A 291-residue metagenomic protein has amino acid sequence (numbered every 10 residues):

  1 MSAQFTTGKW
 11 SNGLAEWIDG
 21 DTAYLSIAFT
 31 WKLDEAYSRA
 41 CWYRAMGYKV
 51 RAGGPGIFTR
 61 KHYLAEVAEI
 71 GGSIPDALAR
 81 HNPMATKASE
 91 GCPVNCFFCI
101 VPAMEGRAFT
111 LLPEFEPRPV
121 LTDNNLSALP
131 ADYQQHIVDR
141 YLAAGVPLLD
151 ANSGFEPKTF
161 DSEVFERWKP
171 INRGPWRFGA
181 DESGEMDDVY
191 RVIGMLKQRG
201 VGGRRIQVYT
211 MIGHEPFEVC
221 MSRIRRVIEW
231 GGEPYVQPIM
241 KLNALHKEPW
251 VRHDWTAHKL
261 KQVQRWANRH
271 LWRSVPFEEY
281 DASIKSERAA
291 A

Functional and structural regions predicted by a protein language model:
M1-A52, G56-F58: A short, structured N-terminal alpha-helical element that caps or precedes a catalytic domain
K9-A15, F160-W168, V189, C220-R223: Short, acidic/polar
T22-T30, K87, I100-V192, G203-G213 (+1 more regions): Core AdoMet radical
A23, R60-L64, L78-R80, F97 (+2 more regions): Short, charged, surface-exposed secondary-structure boundary motifs
R39, T110-L111, C220-I224: Short alpha-helix in the alpha/beta-hydrolase fold that links the catalytic acid
Y48-S89, V101-R118: N-terminal [4Fe-4S]-dependent radical SAM core
C92, C96-C99: Short cysteine clusters
P170, P175-R177, G184-A291: A structural motif corresponding to the C-terminal lobe/cap of the Radical SAM core domain
